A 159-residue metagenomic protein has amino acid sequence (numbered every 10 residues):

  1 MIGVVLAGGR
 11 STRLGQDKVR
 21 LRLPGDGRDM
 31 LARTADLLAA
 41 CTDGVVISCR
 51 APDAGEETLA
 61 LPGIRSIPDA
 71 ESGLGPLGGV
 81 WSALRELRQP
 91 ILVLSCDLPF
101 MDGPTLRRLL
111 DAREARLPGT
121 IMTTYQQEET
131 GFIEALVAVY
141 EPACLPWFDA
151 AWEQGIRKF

Functional and structural regions predicted by a protein language model:
M1-I156: Nucleotide and nucleotide-moiety/phosphate-recognizing core
